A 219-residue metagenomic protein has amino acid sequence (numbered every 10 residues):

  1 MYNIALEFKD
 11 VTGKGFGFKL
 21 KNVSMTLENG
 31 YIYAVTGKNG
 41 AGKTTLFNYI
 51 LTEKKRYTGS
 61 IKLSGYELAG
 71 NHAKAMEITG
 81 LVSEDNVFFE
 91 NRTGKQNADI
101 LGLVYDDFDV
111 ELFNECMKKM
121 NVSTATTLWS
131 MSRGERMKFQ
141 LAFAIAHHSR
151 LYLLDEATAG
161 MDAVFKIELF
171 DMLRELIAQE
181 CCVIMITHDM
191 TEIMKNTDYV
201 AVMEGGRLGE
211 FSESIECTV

Functional and structural regions predicted by a protein language model:
T36-K38: The feature captures the beta-strand-to-loop junction immediately N-terminal to the Walker
L51: Helix-to-loop junction immediately C-terminal to a conserved catalytic motif
G59-G70, K74-A75: Conserved ABC transporter NBD signature motif
N86-S130: ABC-family P-loop ATPase nucleotide-binding domains
L141: Hydrophobic anchor residue at the start of the ABC signature
Y152-D155: Catalytic Walker B motif of ABC-type/P-loop ATPase nucleotide-binding domains
T187-H188: H-loop/switch region of ABC-family ATPase nucleotide-binding domains
